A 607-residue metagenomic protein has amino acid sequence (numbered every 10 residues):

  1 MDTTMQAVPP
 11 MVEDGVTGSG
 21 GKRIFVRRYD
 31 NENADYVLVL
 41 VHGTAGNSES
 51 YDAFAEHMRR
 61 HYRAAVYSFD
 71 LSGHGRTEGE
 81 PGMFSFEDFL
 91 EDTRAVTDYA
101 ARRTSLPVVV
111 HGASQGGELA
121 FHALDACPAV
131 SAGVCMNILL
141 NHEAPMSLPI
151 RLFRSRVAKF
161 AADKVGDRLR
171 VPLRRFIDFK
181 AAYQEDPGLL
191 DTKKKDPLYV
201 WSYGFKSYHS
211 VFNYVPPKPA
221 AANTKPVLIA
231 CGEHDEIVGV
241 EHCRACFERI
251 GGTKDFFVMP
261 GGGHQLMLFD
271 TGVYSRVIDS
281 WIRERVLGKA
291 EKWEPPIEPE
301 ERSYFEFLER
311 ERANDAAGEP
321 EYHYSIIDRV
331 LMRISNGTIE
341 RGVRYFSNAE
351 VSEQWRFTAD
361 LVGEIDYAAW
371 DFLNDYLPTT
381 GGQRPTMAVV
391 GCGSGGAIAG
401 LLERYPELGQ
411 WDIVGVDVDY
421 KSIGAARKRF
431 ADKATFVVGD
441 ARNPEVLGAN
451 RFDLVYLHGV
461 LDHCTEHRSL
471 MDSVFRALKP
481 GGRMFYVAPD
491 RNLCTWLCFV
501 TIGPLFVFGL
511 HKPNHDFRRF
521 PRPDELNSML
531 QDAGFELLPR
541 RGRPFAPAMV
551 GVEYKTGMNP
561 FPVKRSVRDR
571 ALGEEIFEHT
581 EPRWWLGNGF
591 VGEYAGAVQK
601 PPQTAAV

Functional and structural regions predicted by a protein language model:
R59-E78: Conserved alpha/beta-hydrolase
N223, I229-C231, D235: Short beta-strand/loop motif that positions the catalytic acidic residue of the alpha/beta-hydrolase fold
G262-T271: Catalytic histidine-centered segment of alpha/beta-hydrolase-like enzymes
S394-N443: Class I SAM-dependent methyltransferase SAM/SAH-binding core
R468-P480: A short glycine-rich, Lys/Arg-flanked "PGG" loop and its adjoining helix->strand segment in the class I
F485-V507: Conserved class I S-adenosyl-L-methionine
F508-E525: Acceptor-substrate binding/catalytic loop of class I
P539-V607: A C-terminal cap/extension of S-adenosyl-L-methionine-dependent methyltransferases that defines the acceptor-substrate
